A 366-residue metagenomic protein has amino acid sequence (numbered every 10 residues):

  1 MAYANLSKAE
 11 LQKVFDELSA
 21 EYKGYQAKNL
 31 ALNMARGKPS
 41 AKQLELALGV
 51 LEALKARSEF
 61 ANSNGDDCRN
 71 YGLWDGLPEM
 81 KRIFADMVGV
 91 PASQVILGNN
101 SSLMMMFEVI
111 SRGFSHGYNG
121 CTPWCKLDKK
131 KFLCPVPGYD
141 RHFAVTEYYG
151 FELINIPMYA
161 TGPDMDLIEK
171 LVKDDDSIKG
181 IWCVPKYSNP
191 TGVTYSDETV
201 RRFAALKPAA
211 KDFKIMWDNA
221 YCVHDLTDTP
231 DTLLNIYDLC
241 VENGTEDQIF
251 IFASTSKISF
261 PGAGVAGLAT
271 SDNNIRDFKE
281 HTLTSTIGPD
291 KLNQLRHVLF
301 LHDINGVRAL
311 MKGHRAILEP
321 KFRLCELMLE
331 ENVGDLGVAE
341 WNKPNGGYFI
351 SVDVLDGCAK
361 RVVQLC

Functional and structural regions predicted by a protein language model:
Q12-M106, F114-G120, R308: N-terminal small-domain helix-loop-helix segment of the aminotransferase-like
F15-Q26, N274-I275, K279-E280, C325 (+2 more regions): Conserved C-terminal alpha-helix-loop-beta "cap" of PLP-dependent enzymes that closes/shapes the active-site mouth
G37-A41, S102-L103, G138-D140, T161 (+7 more regions): Short, solvent-exposed loop/turn segments at secondary-structure junctions
D66-K211, C222-G244, A359: Conserved core of the PLP fold type I
G98, D238-E319, E331-N332, Q364: Conserved core segment of the aminotransferase class I/II
G180, K214-I215, F250: Hydrophobic "anchor" residues on beta-strands that sit immediately upstream of conserved functional sites
K312-E326, V338-D353: Conserved glycine-rich beta-strand-loop-beta hairpin in the small C-terminal domain of fold type I
